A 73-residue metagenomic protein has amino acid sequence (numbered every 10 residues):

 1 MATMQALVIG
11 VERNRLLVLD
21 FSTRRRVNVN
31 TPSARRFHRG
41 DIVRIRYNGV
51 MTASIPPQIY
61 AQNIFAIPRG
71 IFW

Functional and structural regions predicted by a protein language model:
M1-L19, P32-W73: Short, flexible, surface-exposed loop segments at domain boundaries
T23-P32: A short macromolecule-binding patch
